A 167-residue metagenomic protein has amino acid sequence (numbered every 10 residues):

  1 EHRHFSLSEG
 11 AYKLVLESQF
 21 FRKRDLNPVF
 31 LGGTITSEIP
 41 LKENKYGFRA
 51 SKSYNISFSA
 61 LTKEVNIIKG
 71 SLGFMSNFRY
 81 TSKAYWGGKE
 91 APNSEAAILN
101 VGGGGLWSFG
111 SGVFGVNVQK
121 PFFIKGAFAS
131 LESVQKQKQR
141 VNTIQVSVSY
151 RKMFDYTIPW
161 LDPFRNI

Functional and structural regions predicted by a protein language model:
E1-R49, I167: Outer-membrane pore/translocation modules
N44-I167: Outer membrane beta-barrel transmembrane domains
